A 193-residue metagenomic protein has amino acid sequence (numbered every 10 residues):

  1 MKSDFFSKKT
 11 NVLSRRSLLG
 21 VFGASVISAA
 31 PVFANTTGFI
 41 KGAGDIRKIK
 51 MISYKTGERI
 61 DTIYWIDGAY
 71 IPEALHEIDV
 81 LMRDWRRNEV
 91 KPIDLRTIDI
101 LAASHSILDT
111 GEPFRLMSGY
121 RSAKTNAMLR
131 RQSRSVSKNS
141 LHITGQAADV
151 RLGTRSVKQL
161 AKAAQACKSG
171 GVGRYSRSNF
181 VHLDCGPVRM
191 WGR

Functional and structural regions predicted by a protein language model:
M1-L13: N-terminal secretory signal peptides
K2-D4, R47-I52, S135-R193: Catalytic cores and adjacent binding grooves of peptidoglycan-active enzymes
L13-S28: N-terminal export leaders
A30-T62: C-terminal segment of N-terminal export signals and the immediately downstream linker at the start of the mature
A69-M117: Active-site acidic/histidine clusters and adjacent loop/turn architecture that either coordinate catalytic ions
I98-H105, N126, V157, A161: Extracytoplasmic/secreted envelope proteins and their assembly/folding machinery, especially bacterial periplasmic
P113-A127: Acidic helix-start/capping segments at beta-turn-to-alpha-helix junctions
K124-K138: Charged, often glycine-rich, active-site loop that binds/positions anionic groups
